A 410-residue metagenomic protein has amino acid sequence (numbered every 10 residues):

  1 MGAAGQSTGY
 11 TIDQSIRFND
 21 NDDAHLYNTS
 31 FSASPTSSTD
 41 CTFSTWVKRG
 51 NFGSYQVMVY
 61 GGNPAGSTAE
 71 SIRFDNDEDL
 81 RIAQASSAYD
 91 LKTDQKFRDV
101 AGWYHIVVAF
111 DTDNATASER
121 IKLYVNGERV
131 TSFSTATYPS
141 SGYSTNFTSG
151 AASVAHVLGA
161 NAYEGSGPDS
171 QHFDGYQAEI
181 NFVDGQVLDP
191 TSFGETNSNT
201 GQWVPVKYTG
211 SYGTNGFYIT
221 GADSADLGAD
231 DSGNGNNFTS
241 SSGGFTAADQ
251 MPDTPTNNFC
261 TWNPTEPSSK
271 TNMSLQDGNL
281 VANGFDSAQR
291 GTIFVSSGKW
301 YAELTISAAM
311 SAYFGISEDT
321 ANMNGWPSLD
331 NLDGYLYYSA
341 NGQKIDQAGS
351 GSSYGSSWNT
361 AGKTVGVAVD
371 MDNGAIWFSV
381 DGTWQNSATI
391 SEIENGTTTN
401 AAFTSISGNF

Functional and structural regions predicted by a protein language model:
M1-D20, S44-G53, S71-N146, Y337 (+2 more regions): Extracellular glycan-interaction surfaces
M1-Q14, N19-D23, A115-A117, K122 (+6 more regions): Extended recognition patches within non-cytosolic domains
M1-T39, D77-A88, A152-A155, G244-G291: Low-complexity, glycine/proline/serine-rich flexible segments
D20-D40, Y89-R98, S166-D169, V204-T209 (+2 more regions): Short surface loop/edge beta-strand patches of beta-sandwich-type extracellular domains that form ligand-contact sites
D23-R81, A115-A117, Q186-T191, V295-S297 (+2 more regions): Extracellular glycan-recognition modules
F43-N51, I106-V108, L158, Q177-F182 (+4 more regions): Short hydrophobic/aromatic patches on beta-strands that form ligand-binding or substrate-lining surfaces
N146-Q177: Extracellular glycan-interaction patches encoded by glycine-rich segments
Y313-T364: Glycine-aromatic-enriched beta-strand/loop faces of beta-sandwich-type recognition domains, especially lectin-like
